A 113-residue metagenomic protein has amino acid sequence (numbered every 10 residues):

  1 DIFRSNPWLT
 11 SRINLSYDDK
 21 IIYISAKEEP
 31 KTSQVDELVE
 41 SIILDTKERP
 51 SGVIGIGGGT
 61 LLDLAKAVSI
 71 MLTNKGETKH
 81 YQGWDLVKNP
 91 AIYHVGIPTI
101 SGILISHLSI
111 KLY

Functional and structural regions predicted by a protein language model:
D1-G52: ATP/NTP phosphate-donor binding region
D19-K20, V68, Q82: N-terminal loops that bind phosphate or other acidic moieties and the adjacent beta-alpha structural core
K27-P30, T60, D85, S101: Residue-level detector of flexible, active-site-proximal loop/helix-junction positions within diverse enzyme catalytic
E37-V39, L61-K75, H107-L108: Short Gly/Thr/Asp-enriched flexible loops that form oxyanion-binding sites at enzyme active sites
E48-V68, T99-L104: Glycine/serine-rich anion-binding loops at beta->alpha junctions that coordinate negatively charged ligand groups
T73-Y113: A glycine/threonine-rich phosphate-anchoring loop and its flanking beta-alpha core in nucleotide/phosphate-binding
